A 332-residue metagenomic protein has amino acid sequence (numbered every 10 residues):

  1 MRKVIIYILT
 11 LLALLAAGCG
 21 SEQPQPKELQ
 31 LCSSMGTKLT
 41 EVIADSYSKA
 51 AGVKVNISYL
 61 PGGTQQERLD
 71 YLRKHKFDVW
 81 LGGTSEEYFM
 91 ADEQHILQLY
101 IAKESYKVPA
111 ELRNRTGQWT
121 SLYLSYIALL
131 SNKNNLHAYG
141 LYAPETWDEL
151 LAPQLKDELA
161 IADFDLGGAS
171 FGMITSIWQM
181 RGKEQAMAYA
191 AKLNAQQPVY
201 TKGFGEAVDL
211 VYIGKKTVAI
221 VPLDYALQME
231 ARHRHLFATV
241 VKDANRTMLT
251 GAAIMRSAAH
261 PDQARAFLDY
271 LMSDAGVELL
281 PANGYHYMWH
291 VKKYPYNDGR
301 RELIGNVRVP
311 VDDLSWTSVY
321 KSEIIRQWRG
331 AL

Functional and structural regions predicted by a protein language model:
L15-G18: C-terminal motif of bacterial Sec signal peptides marking the signal peptidase cleavage site
G20-M90: Early extracytoplasmic/lumenal segment of secretory-pathway proteins
S34-K38, H75-K215: Extracytoplasmic ligand-binding site segments that recognize negatively charged/polar headgroups
L69-L72, V211-Y212, I254: Hydrophobic residues within well-ordered alpha-helices
E86-A91, Y212-I213, T217-H235: A ligand-binding cleft/hinge motif common to bilobed small-molecule-binding domains
L130-N135, M248-H260, L279-L280: A bilobed periplasmic-binding-protein/Venus flytrap-type ligand-binding module shared by bacterial periplasmic
M255-D312: Mature extracytoplasmic/periplasmic domains
D298-L332: Extracellular/periplasmic bilobal clamshell ligand-binding domains
